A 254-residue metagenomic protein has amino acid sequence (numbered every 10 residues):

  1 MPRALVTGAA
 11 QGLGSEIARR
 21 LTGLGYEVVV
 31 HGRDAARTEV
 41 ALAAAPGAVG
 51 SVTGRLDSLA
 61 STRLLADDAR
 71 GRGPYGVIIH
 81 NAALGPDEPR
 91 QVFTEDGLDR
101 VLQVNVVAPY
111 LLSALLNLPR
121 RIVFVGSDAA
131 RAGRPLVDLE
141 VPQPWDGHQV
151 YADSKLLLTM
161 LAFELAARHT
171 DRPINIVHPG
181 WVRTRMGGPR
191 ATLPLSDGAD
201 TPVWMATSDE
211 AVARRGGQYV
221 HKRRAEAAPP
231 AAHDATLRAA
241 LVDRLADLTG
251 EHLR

Functional and structural regions predicted by a protein language model:
A10-Q11: Conserved glycine-rich cofactor-binding loop
G14-S15: N-terminal Rossmann-fold NAD(P) dinucleotide-binding loop
L24-V40: Conserved glycine-rich Rossmann-like NAD(P)H-binding loop of the short-chain dehydrogenase/reductase
A45-A60: Rossmann-fold cofactor-recognition segment
P46-G47, D68-H80, P86-V92: A glycine-rich helix->loop->beta "capping" turn within Rossmann-like NAD(P)(H)-dependent oxidoreductase domains
A83-Q91, D99, R121-D171, H178-A191: Catalytic loop of short-chain dehydrogenase/reductase
T192-D243, D247, E251: C-terminal helical subdomain
